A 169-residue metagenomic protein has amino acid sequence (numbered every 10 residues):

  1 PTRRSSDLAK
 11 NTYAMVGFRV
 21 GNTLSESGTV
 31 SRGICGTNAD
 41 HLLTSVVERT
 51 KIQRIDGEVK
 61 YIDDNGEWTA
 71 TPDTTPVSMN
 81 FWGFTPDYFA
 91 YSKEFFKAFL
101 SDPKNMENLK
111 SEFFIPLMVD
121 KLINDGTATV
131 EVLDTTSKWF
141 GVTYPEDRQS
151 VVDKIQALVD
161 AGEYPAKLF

Functional and structural regions predicted by a protein language model:
P1-S5: Short, small-residue-biased leader/transition segments that mark boundaries at the very start of proteins
D7-T12, S27-T29, T37-T129: Catalytic-core segments of class I nucleotidyltransferases/pyrophosphorylases that form NMP-activated intermediates
T12-R19, D134: Short beta-strand segments
V20-L24: Short, conserved secondary-structure transition motifs
G83, V130-D134, G141: Conserved active-site beta-strand element of glycosyltransferases/polysaccharide synthases
R148-K167: Long, low-complexity C-terminal extensions of enzymes
